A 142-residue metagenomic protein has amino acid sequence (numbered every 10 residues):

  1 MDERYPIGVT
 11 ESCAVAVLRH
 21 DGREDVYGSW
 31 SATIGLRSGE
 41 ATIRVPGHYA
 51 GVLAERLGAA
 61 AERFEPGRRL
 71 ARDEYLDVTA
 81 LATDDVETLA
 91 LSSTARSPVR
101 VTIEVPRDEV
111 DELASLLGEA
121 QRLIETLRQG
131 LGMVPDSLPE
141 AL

Functional and structural regions predicted by a protein language model:
M1-L142: Positively charged, low-complexity terminal tracts and the immediately adjacent first secondary-structure elements
